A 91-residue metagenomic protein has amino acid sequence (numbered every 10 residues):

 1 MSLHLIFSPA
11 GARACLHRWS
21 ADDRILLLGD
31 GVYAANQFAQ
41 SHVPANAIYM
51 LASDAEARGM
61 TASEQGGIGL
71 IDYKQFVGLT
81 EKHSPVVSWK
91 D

Functional and structural regions predicted by a protein language model:
S2-R13, I25, G29-G31: Short, glycine-rich nucleotide/cofactor-binding loops
F7, A52, S88-K90: Short beta-strand segments
P9, D22, A34, G78 (+1 more regions): Active-site-adjacent betaalpha module
R13-R18, N36-Q40: Short, T/G/N/S-enriched strand-turn elements that build extracellular solenoid repeat scaffolds
D22-D23, A45-N46, H83-S84: Short, well-ordered alpha-helix to beta-strand connector turns
I25-G31, N46-D54: Short internal beta-strands
V32-P44, E56-S63: N-terminal beta-loop-helix "entrance" segment that forms/cooperates in small-molecule cofactor or anionic ligand
A62-D91: C-terminal structural segments of small proteins and small subunits
